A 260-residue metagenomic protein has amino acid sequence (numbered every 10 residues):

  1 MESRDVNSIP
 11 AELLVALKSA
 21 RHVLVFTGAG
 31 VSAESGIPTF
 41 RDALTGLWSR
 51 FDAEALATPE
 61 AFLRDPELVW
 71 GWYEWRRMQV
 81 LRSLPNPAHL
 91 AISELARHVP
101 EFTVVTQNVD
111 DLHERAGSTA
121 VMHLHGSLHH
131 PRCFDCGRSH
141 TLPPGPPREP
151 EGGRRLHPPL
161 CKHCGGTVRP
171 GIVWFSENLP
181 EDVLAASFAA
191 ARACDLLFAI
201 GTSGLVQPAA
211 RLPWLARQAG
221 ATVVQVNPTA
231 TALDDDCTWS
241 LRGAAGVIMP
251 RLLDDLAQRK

Functional and structural regions predicted by a protein language model:
M1-K260: Conserved catalytic core of sirtuin-type NAD+-dependent deacylases
